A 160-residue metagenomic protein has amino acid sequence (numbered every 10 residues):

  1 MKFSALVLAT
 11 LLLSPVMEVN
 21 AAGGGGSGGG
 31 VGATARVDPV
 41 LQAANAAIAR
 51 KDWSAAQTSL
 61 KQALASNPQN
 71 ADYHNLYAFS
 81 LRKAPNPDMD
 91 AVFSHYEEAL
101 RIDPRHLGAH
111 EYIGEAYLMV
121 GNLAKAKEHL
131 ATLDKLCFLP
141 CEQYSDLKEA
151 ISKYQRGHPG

Functional and structural regions predicted by a protein language model:
A22-D38, K127-G160: Terminal, low-structured helical/coil segments at or just beyond the last alpha-helical repeat
A35-S66: Alpha-helical segment of the N-proximal tetratricopeptide repeat
R50-T58, A84-E98, G121-A131: Structural signature of tandem alpha-helical TPR/SEL1-like repeats, specifically the intra-repeat loop/turn
S66, I102, K135-L139: Structural marker of alpha-solenoid helical repeat scaffolds
N70, H106, P140-C141: Residue-level recognition of tetratricopeptide repeat
L76, Y112, D146-A150: Canonical tetratricopeptide repeat
